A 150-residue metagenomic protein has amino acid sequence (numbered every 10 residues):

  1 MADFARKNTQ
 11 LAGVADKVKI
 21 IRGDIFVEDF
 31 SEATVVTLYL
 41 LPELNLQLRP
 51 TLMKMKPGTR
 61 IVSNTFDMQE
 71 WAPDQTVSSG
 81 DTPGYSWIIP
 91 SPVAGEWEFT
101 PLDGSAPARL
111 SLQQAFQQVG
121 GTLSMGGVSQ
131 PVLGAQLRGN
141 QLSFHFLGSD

Functional and structural regions predicted by a protein language model:
A2-E32: S-adenosyl-L-methionine
K19, T37-L38, V62-S63: Structural recognition of the beta-strand scaffold that forms the well-ordered cores of secreted hydrolase catalytic
I25, L41, F66-D67, A115 (+1 more regions): Solvent-exposed coil/turn segments that connect beta secondary-structure elements in extracytoplasmic/periplasmic
F26-M53: A short SAM/SAH-binding and catalytic strip from SAM-dependent methyltransferases
L40-N45, D67-Q69, D103-G104, G126: Short beta->alpha connector loops
N45-A94: C-terminal substrate-binding/active-site "lid" region of AdoMet-derived donor-dependent transferases
A94-D150: Central antiparallel beta-sheet cores of small beta-barrel/beta-sandwich binding domains
